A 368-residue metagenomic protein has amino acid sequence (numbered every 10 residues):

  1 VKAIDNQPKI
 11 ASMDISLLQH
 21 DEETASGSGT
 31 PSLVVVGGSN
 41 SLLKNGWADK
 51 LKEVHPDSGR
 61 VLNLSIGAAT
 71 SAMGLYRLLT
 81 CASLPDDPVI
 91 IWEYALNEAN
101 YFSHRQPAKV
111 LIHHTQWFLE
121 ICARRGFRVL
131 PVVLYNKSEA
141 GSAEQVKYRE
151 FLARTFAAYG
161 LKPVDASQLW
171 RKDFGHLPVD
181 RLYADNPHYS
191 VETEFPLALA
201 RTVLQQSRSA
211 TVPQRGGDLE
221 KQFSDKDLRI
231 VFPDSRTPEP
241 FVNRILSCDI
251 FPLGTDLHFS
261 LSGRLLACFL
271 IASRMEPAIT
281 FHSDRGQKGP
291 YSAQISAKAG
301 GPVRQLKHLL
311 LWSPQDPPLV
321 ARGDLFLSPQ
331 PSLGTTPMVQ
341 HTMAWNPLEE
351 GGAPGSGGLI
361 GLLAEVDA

Functional and structural regions predicted by a protein language model:
K2-G67, R77-D86, H258-L261, A267-H282 (+4 more regions): Serine-esterase "nucleophile elbow" of acetyl-processing enzymes
I10-S12, G67-A69, A108, A140-G141: Short, flexible loop segments at the rims of nucleotide/cofactor-binding pockets, characterized by
G46-E53, T70, D165, D225-D234 (+1 more regions): Secondary-structure junction/capping motif
E53-D57, M73-V212, A272-H282, Q287-D367: Alpha-helical cap/lid subdomain in secreted, periplasmic, or secretory-pathway luminal O-acyl-processing enzymes
S65-T70, N186: Histidine-bearing beta->alpha loop at or near hydrolase active sites
V179, K221, I230, C248 (+2 more regions): Generic detector of low-complexity/intrinsically disordered segments and short hydrophobic N-terminal stretches
S190-E194, R201-L253: Charge-rich interaction segments
P240-L261, R274-T280, K307-L310, G357-G358: Short beta-strands within extracellular/lumenal beta-sheet-rich domains
